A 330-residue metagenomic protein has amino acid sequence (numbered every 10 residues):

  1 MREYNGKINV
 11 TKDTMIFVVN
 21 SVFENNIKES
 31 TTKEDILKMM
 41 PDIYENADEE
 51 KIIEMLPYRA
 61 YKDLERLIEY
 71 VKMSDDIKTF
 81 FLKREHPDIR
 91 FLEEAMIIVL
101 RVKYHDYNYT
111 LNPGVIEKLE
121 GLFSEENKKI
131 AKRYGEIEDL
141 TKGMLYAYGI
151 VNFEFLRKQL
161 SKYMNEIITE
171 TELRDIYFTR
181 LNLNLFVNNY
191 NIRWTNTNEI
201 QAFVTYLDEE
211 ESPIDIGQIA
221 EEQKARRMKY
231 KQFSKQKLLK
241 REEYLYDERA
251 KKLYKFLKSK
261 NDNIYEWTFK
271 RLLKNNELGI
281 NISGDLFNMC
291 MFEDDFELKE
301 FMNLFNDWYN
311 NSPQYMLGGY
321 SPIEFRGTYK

Functional and structural regions predicted by a protein language model:
M1-M73, I77-L111: Basic helix-extension-helix modules of the SAP/HeH family
R2-N5, Y44-E50, E126-N152: Positively charged, polyanion-binding regions of nucleic-acid-associated proteins
V10, R59-K62, E69-K78, Y146-E154 (+3 more regions): Short capping segments at the starts of secondary-structure elements
V19-F23, F155-M164: DNA-recognition alpha helix
S30-N46, V99-N127, N188-G217: Accessory beta->alpha helical hairpin/"wing" motif in late/C-terminal subdomains of nucleic-acid enzymes
D35, P87-V99, Y163-T195, I282-M316: Charge-enriched amphipathic alpha-helical scaffolds
I168-I280: Long, charge-rich C-terminal accessory regions
Y254-Y329: Long, compositionally biased intrinsically disordered terminal regions
